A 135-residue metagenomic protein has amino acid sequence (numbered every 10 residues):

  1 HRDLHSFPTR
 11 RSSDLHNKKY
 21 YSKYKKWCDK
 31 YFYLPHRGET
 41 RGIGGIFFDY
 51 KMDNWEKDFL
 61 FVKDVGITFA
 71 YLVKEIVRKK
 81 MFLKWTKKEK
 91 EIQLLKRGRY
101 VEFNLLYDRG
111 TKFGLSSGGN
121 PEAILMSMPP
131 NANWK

Functional and structural regions predicted by a protein language model:
H1-S12: Short, small-residue-biased leader/transition segments that mark boundaries at the very start of proteins
F7-P8, A70, N104: Residue-level recognition of well-ordered secondary-structure positions
R11-C28, P35-R37, W134-K135: Intrinsically disordered, low-complexity terminal/linker regions enriched in Pro/Ser/Gly and acidic residues
H16-W27, R41-W55, L60, D64: Active-site acidic/histidine clusters and adjacent loop/turn architecture that either coordinate catalytic ions
C28-M52, G98-Y100, L105: Aromatic/basic-lined ligand-recognition segments that form π-stacking hydrophobic pockets flanked by Lys/Arg to engage
W55-V101: Extended, compositionally biased non-globular segments
R99-K135: C-terminal structured interaction module
